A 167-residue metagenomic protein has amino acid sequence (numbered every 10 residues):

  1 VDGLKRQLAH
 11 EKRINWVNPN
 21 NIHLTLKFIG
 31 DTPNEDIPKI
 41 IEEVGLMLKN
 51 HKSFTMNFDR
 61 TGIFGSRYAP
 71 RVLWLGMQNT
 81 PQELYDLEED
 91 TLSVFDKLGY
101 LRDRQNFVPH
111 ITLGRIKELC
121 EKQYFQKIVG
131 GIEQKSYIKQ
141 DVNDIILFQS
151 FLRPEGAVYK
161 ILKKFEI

Functional and structural regions predicted by a protein language model:
V1-I167: Histidine-dependent nucleotide/RNA phosphoesterase domain, centered on the 2H-phosphoesterase fold with its duplicated
